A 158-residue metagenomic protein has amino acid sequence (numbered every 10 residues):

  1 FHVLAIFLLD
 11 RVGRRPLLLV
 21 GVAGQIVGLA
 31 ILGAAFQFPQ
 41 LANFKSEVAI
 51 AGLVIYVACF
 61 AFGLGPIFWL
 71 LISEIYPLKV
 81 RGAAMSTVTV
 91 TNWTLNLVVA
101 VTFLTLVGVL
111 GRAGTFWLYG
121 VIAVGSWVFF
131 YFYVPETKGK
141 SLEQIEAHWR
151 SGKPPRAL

Functional and structural regions predicted by a protein language model:
F1-L158: Alpha-helical transmembrane bundle of multi-pass membrane proteins
